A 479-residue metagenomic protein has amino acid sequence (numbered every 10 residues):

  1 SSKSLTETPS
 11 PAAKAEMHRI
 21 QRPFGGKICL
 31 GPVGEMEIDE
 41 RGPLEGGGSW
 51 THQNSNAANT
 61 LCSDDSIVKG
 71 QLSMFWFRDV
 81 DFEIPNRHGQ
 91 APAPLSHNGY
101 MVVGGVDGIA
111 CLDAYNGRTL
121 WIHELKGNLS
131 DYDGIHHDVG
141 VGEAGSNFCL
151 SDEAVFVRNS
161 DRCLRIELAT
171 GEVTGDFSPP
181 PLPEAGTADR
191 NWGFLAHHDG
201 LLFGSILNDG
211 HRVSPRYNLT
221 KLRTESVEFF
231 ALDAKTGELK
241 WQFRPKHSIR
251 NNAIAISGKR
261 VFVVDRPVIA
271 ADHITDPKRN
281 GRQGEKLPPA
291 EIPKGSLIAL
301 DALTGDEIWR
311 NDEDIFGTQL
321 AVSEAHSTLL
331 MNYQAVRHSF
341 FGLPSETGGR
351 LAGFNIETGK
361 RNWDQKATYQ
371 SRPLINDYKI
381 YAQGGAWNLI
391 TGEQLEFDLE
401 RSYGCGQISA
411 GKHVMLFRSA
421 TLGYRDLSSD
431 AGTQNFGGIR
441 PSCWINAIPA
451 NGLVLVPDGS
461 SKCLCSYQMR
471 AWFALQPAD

Functional and structural regions predicted by a protein language model:
P11-G25: A short glycine-rich, Lys/Arg-flanked "PGG" loop and its adjoining helix->strand segment in the class I
L30-M74, P457, C465-D479: Sequence/structural signature of beta-propeller modules and their immediately flanking N-terminal secretory/stalk
I38, C111, R165, A231 (+6 more regions): Conserved blade-register residue in beta-propeller folds
E45-V80, N218-L219, R223-F230, G284-G295: Blade/loop signatures of beta-propeller domains
N56-A57, S63-I84, H123-V139, S178-G186: Surface-exposed loop and turn segments in beta-propeller and other repeat-based domains that flank or scaffold
N86-I109, H136-C163, G186-F229, F243-L297 (+5 more regions): Repeat-blade elements of multi-bladed beta-propeller folds
A114-N116, E167-G171, D233-T236, D301-T304 (+3 more regions): Short loop/turn segments that connect beta-strands within beta-propeller blades
L120-W121, T174-G175, K240-W241, D306-I308 (+3 more regions): A structural motif specific to WD40 beta-propellers
